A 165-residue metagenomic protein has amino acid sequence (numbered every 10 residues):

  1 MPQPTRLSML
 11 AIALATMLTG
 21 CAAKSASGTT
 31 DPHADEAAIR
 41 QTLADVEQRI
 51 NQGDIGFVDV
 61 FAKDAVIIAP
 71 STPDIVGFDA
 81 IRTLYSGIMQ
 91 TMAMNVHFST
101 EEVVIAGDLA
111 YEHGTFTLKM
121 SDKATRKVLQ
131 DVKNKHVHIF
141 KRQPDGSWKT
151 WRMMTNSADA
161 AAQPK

Functional and structural regions predicted by a protein language model:
M1-M9: Bacterial N-terminal signal peptides that target proteins for export
L18-G20: C-terminal motif of bacterial Sec signal peptides marking the signal peptidase cleavage site
A22, K133-A161: Short beta-strand edge/turn micro-motifs at domain boundaries
A22-D35: Bacterial Sec signal peptide processing site at the extreme N-terminus
H33, A37-A38, T42, D54-A106 (+1 more regions): A solvent-exposed, acidic/Ser-Thr-rich amphipathic alpha-helical stretch
I81, Y85, F98-V103, F116-L118 (+2 more regions): Hydrophobic/aromatic beta-strand elements that line small-molecule binding cavities or substrate pockets in beta-rich
V103-A110, K141-S147: A short, structured loop/turn motif at beta-sheet edges
D108-L118: A short hydrophobic beta-strand element
